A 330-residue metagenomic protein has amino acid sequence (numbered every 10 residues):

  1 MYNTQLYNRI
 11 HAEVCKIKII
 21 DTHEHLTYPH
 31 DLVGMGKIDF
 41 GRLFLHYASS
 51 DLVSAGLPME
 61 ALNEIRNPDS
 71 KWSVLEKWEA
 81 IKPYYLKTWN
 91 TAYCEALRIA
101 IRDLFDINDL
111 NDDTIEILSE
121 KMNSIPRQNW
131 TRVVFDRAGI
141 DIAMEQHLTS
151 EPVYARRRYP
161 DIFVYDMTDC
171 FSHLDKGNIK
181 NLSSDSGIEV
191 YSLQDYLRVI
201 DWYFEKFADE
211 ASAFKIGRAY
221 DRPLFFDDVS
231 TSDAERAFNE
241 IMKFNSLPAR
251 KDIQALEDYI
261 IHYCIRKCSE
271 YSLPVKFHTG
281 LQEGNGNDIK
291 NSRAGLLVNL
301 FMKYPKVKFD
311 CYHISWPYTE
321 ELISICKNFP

Functional and structural regions predicted by a protein language model:
Y2-R266, N328-P330: Metal-cofactor-binding active-site regions of metalloenzymes
P223, F238-P330: Catalytic pocket-lining loop regions of alpha/beta-barrel enzymes, especially the amidohydrolase/enolase/GH5 lineages
